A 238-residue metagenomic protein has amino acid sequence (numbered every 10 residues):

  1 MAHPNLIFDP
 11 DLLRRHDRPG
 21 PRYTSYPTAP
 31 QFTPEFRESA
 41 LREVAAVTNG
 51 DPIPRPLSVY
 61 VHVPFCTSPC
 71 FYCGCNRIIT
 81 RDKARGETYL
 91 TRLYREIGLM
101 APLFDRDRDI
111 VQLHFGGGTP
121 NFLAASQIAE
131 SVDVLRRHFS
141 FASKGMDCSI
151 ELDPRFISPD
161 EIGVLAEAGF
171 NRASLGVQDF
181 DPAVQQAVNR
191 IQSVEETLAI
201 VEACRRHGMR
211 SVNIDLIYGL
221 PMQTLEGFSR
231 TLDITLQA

Functional and structural regions predicted by a protein language model:
M1-L57, R106: Flexible, acidic/Gly-rich N-terminal and inter-domain linker regions that tether and position cofactor-handling modules
D17-T24, G74-I78, L135: A broad, low-specificity signal for short, low-complexity segments enriched in glycine/proline and polar/charged
R22, R55-V59, P69, V111 (+1 more regions): A generic secondary-structure signal marking the coil-to-beta-strand transition
T28-Q31, P69, I78-I79: A short secondary-structure junction motif
D51-I53, H62-F65, R106, R206: Short glycine/proline-enriched loop/turn "hinge" motifs that connect secondary-structure elements and lie
V59-V61, L175: Short beta-strand motif preference
V61-R77: Local cysteine-cluster metal-coordination motifs and their immediate loop/turn environment, predominantly Fe-S cluster
R77-R106, I110-A238: Conserved non-cysteine loop/helix-boundary elements of the Radical SAM core domain that shape
